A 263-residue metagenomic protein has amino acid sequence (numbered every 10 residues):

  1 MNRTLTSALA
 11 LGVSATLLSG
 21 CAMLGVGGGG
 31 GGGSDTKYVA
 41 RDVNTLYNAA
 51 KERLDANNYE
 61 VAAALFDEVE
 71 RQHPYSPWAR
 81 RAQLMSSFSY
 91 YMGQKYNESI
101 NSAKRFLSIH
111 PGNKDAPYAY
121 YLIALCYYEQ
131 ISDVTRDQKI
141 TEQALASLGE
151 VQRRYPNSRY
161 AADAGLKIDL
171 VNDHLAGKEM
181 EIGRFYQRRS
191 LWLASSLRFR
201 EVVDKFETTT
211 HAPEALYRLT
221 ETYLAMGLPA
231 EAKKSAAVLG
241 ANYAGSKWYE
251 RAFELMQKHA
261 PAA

Functional and structural regions predicted by a protein language model:
N2-T6, L17-A263: Acidic, polar-rich low-complexity tracts and alpha-helical solenoid repeat scaffolds
S7-V13: Sec-dependent N-terminal signal peptides
